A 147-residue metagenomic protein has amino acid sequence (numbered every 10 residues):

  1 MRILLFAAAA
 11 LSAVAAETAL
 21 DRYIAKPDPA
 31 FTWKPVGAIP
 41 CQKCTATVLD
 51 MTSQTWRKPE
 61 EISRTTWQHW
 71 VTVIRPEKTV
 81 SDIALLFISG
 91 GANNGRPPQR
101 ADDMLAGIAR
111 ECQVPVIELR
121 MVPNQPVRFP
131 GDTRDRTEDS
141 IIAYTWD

Functional and structural regions predicted by a protein language model:
M1-A7: Sec-dependent signal peptide recognition, specifically the positively charged N-region followed immediately by
A13-E17: Boundary at the C-terminal end of the N-terminal hydrophobic targeting segment
L20-D21, D102-A106: Short amphipathic alpha-helical segments and helix-helix/interface helices
I24-T79, A106, L119, T145: N-terminal cap/lid segment of alpha/beta-hydrolase-fold proteins
T65-T66, P97-A101: Short, glycine/acidic-rich beta->alpha junctions
W70, S81-G91: Short beta-strand element of the alpha/beta-hydrolase
I88-P97, A106-D147: Cap/lid segment of the alpha/beta-hydrolase catalytic domain
